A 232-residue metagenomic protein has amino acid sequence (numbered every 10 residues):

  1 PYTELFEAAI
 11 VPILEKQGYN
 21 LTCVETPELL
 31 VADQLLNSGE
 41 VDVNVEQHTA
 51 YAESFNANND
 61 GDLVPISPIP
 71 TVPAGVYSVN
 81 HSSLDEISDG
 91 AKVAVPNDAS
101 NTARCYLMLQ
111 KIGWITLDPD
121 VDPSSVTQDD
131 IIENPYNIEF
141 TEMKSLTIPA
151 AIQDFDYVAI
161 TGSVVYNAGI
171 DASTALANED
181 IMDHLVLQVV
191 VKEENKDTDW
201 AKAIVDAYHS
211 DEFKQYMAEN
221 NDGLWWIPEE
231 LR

Functional and structural regions predicted by a protein language model:
P1-T22: Short, polar/charged alpha-helical segment
V24-Q34, V121-A150: Short helix-initiation/N-cap motifs at beta->coil->alpha
P27-L29, G39-E53, K144-S145, Q153-F155 (+1 more regions): Beta->alpha turn/N-cap motifs
S54-I66, V79-S82, D154, A159 (+1 more regions): Ligand-binding "clamshell"
I66-I115, K214-Q215: A conserved helix-loop-strand patch within extracytoplasmic ligand-binding domains of the periplasmic binding
P73-L84, L185-T198: A bilobed periplasmic-binding-protein/Venus flytrap-type ligand-binding module shared by bacterial periplasmic
D89-A91, D197-A207: Short amphipathic alpha-helical coupling segments at ligand-binding clamshell hinges and other catalytic/signaling
S100-S125, V205-R232: Ligand-binding clefts/hinges and TM-proximal coupling segments of bilobed small-molecule sensing domains
